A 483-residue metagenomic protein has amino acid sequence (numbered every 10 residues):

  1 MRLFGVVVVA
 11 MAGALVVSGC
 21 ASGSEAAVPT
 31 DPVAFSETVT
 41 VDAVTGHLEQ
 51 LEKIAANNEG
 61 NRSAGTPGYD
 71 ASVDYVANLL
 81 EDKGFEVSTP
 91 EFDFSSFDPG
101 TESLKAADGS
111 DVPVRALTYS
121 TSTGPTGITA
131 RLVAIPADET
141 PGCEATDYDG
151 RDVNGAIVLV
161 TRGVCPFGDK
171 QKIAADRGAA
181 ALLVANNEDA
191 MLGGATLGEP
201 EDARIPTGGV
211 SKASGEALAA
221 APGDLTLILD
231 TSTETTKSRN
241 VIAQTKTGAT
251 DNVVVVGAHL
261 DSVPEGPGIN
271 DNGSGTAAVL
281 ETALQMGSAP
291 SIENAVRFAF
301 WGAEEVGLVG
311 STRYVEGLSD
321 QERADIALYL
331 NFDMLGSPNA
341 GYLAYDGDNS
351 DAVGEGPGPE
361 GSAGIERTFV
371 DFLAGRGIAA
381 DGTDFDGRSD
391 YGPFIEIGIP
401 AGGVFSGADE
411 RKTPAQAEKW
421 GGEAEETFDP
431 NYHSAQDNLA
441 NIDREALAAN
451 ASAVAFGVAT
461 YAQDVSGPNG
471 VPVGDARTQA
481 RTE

Functional and structural regions predicted by a protein language model:
F4, L15-T30, G467: C-terminal region of N-terminal signal peptides and the immediate post-cleavage residues of exported proteins
A27, E37, G46-E49, K53-D152: Noncatalytic luminal/extracellular "stalk/propeptide" segments of secretory-pathway proteins
T30-T40, N57-G68, A134, D138 (+9 more regions): Second-shell loop/turn segments in exported
T38-E59, T66, L79-K83, C143-A145 (+4 more regions): Catalytic-core environment of secreted peptidases
T66, P113-S211, P267, A380: Extracellular/luminal Protease-associated
Y119-C143, E199-I269, E281-L284, S288 (+1 more regions): Soluble metallo-hydrolase cores and metallopeptidase-like ectodomains found primarily in the secretory/periplasmic
S291, W301-K412: Metal-dependent peptidase/peptidase-like ectodomains
R411-T482: His/Asp/Glu-rich mid-to-C-terminal helical/loop segments that flank catalytic regions of hydrolases
